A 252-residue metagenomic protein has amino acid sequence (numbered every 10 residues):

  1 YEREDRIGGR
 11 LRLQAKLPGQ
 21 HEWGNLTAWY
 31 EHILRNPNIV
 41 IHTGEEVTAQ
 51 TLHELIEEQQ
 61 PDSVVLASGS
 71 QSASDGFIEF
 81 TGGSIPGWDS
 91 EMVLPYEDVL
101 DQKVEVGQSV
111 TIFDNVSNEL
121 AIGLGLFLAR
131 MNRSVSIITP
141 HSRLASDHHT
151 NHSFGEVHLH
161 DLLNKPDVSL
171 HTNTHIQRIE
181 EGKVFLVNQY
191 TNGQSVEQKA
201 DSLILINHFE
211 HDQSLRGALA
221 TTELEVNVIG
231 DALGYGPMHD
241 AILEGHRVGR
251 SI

Functional and structural regions predicted by a protein language model:
Y1-I7, H42-E57, V64-T150, Y190-S202 (+1 more regions): Rossmann-like dinucleotide/flavin-binding elements
E4-V40, N118-H175: Rossmann-like dinucleotide-binding cores of NAD(P)H-dependent redox enzymes
V184-N188: SH3/SH3-like beta-barrel fold
